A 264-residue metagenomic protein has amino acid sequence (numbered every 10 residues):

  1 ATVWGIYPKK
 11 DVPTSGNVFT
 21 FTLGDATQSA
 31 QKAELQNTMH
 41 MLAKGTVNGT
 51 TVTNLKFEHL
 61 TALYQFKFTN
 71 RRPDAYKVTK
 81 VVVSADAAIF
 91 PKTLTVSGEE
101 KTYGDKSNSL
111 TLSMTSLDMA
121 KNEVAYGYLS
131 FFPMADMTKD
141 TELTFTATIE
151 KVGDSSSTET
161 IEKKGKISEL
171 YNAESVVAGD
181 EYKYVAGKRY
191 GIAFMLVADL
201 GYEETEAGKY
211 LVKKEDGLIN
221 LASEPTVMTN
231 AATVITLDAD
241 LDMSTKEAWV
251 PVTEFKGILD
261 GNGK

Functional and structural regions predicted by a protein language model:
A1-K77, E123-Y128, P133, T146-G153 (+1 more regions): Short, low-hydrophobicity acidic/polar segments
D11-N17, D74-A75, A88-K92, T138-K139 (+2 more regions): Short, surface-exposed beta-strand/loop "edge" segments at domain boundaries and coil↔beta transitions
L60-P73, V82, D216, F255-G263: Conserved SET/PR-domain catalytic core that frames the SAM/AdoMet-binding pocket
D74-V81, T141-L143, T233: Short beta-strand/loop motifs in extracellular/secreted proteins, especially within beta-sandwich accessory domains
Y76-Y103, A147-I149: Extended low-complexity, serine/threonine- and proline-enriched intrinsically disordered segments
V83-S84, L112-E162: Extended serine/threonine-enriched, polar tracts that run as long, contiguous segments within proteins
K92-A120, K164-E169: Solvent-exposed serine/threonine-rich low-complexity stretches and specific carbohydrate-binding patches
D199-K264: Surface-exposed repetitive/solenoidal architectures
